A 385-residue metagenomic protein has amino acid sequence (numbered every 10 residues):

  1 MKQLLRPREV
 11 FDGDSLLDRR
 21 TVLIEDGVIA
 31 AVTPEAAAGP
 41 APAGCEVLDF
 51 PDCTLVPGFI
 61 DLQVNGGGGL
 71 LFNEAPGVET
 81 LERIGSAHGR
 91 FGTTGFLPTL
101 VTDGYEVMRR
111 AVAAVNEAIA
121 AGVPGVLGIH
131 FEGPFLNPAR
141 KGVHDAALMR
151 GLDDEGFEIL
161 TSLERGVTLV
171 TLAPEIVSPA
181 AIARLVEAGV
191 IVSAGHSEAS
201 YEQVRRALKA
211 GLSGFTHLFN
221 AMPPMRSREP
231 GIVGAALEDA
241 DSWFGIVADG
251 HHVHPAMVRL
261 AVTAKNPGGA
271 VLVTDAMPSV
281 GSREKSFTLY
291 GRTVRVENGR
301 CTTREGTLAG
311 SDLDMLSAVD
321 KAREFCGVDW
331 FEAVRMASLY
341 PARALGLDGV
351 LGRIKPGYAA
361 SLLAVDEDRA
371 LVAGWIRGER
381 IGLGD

Functional and structural regions predicted by a protein language model:
M1-A41, W375, E379: N-terminal metal-binding scaffold of metallo-dependent hydrolase/deaminase domains
Q3-L5, P40-E82, S86: Replace "His-x-His-based motif
R8, R343, R353-D385: C-terminal cap of metal-dependent C-N hydrolases
N65-G67, E82-A111, P124-N137, E164-E175 (+3 more regions): Divalent metal-dependent hydrolysis catalytic cores, especially in the metallo-beta-lactamase
F131, L185, F215, A322 (+1 more regions): Conserved, mostly hydrophobic/aromatic
N137-L163: Conserved phosphate-binding/catalytic loop of the ribokinase/pfkB sugar-kinase fold
F157, T161-S282: Active-site core of metal-dependent hydrolases
G231-G245, G250, V262-T274, V280-A364: His/Asp/Glu-enriched, well-ordered alpha-helical/loop segment that forms or immediately abuts the divalent-metal
